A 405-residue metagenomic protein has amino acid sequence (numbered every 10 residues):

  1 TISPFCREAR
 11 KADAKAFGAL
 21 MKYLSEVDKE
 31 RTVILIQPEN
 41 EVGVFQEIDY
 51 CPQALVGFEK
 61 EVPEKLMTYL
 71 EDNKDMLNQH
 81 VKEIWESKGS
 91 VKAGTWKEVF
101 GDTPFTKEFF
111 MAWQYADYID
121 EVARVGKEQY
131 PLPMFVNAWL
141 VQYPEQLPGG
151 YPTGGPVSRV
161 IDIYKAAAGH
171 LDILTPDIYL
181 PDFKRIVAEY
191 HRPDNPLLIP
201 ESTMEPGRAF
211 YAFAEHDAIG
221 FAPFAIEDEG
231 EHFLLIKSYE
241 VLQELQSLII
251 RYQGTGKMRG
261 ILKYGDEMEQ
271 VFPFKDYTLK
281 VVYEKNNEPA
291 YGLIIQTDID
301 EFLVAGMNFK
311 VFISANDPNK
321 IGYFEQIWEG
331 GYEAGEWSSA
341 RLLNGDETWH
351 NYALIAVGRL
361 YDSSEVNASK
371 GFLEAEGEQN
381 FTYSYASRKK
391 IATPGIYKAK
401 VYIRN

Functional and structural regions predicted by a protein language model:
T1-I161: Polysaccharide-binding and catalytic clefts of secreted carbohydrate-active enzymes
R10-K15, F110-A112, P148-P152, I173-P176 (+2 more regions): Short linear motifs at secondary-structure transitions and domain/linker junctions
E39, N137-W139, P176-D177, P200 (+2 more regions): Generic beta-strand/beta-sheet core signal
N40-G43, L140-Y143, L180-P181, M204-E205 (+2 more regions): Short, solvent-exposed loop/turn segments at secondary-structure junctions
F58, L66-Y69, F109-F110, E240-L245 (+6 more regions): Generic hydrophobic, helix-prone segments enriched in Leu/Val/Ile
E121-P131, R159-Y252: Catalytic-core region of carbohydrate-active enzymes that cleave or remodel glycosidic bonds
F210-H350: Aromatic- and carboxylate-lined catalytic core of secreted/periplasmic carbohydrate-active enzymes
L303-N405: C-terminal beta-sandwich/jelly-roll accessory domains of carbohydrate-active enzymes
